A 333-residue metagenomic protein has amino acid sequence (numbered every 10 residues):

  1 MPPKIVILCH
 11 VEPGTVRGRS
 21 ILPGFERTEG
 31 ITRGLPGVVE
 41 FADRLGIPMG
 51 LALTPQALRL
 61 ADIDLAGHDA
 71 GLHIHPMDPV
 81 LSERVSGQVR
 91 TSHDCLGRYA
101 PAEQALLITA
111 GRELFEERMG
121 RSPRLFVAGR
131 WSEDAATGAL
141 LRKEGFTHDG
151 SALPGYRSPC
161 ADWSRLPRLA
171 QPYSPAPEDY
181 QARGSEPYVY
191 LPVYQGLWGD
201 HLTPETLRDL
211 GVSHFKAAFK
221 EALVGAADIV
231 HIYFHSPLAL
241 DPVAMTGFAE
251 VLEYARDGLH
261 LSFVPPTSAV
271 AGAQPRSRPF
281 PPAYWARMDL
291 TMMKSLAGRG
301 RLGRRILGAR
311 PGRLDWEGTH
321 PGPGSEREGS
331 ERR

Functional and structural regions predicted by a protein language model:
M1-D69, I232: Active-site beta->alpha N-cap acidic-glycine motif
R19-G30, I47-T54, S92-Q104, R124-L125 (+2 more regions): The substrate-binding groove and active-site-proximal loops of carbohydrate-active enzymes, especially glycoside
R27-T32, M49-D62, V127-A136, Y156-A161 (+4 more regions): Acidic-and-aromatic substrate-binding clefts and catalytic sites of carbohydrate-active enzymes
L35-V39, L60-D62, I108-E113, G138 (+2 more regions): Generic structural signal for well-ordered alpha-helices, preferentially at hydrophobic/aromatic core positions
V38-L45, A57-S86, R142, R183 (+1 more regions): Acidic (Asp/Glu)-rich catalytic clusters
A42-G46, D209-G322: C-terminal domain-boundary segment and adjacent tail
A52-D134, Q195, H231-H235: Metal-dependent polysaccharide deacetylase catalytic core of the NodB/CE4 family, i.e., the active-site-bearing domain
L125-D228: Active-site-adjacent pocket scaffolds in enzyme catalytic domains
